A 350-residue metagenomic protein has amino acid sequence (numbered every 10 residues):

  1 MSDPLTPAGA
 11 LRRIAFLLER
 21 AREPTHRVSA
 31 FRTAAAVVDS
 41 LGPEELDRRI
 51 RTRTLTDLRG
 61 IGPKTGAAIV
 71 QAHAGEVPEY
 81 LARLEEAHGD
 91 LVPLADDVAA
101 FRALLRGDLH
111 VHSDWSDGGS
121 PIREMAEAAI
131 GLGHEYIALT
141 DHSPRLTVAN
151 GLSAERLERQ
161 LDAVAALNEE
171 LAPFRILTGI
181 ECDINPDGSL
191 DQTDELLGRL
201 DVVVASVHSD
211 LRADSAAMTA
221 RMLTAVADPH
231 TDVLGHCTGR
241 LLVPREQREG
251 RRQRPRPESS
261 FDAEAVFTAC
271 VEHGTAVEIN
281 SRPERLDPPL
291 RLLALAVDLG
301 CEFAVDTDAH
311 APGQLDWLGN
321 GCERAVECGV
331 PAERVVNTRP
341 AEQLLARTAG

Functional and structural regions predicted by a protein language model:
M1-A100: Long, highly charged, low-complexity intrinsically disordered interaction regions that mediate electrostatic DNA/RNA
S2-P4, A67, P78-L105, I122-E127 (+4 more regions): Charged catalytic cores and adjacent phosphate/nucleic-acid-binding surfaces used for phosphate/nucleic-acid chemistry
G107-V111, E181: Two-metal-ion RNase H-like nuclease active-site motif
H110-H112, H142, H236, H310: Histidine-centered divalent metal-coordination motifs
I137-D141, I176-G179, G235-H236: Short beta-strand segments at enzyme active-site cores
H142, E181, R282: An acidic- and aromatic-residue-enriched active-site/binding cleft used to recognize and process polar
